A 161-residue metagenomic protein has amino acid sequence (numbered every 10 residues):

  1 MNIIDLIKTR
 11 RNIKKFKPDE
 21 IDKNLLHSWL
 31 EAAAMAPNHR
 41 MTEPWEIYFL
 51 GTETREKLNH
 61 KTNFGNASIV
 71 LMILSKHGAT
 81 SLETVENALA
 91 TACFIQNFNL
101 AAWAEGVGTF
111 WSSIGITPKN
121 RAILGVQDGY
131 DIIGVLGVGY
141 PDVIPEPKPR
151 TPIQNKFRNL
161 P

Functional and structural regions predicted by a protein language model:
M1-P161: Acidic, surface-exposed loops and disordered segments
